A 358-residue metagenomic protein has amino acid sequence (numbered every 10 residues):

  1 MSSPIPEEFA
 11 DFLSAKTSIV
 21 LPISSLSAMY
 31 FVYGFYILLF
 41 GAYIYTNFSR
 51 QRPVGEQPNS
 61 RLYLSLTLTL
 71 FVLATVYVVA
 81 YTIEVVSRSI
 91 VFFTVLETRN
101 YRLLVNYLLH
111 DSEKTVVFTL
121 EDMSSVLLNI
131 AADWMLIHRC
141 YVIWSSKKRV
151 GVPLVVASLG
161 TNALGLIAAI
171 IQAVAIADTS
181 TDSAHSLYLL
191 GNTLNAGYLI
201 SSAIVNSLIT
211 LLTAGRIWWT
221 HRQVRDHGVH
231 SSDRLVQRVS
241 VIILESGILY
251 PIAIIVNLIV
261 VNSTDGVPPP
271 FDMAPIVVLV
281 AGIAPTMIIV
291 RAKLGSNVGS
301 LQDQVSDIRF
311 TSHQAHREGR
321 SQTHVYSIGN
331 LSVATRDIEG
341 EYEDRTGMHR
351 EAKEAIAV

Functional and structural regions predicted by a protein language model:
M1-V358: Intrinsic-disorder signature of cytosolic C-terminal tails immediately following the last transmembrane helix
